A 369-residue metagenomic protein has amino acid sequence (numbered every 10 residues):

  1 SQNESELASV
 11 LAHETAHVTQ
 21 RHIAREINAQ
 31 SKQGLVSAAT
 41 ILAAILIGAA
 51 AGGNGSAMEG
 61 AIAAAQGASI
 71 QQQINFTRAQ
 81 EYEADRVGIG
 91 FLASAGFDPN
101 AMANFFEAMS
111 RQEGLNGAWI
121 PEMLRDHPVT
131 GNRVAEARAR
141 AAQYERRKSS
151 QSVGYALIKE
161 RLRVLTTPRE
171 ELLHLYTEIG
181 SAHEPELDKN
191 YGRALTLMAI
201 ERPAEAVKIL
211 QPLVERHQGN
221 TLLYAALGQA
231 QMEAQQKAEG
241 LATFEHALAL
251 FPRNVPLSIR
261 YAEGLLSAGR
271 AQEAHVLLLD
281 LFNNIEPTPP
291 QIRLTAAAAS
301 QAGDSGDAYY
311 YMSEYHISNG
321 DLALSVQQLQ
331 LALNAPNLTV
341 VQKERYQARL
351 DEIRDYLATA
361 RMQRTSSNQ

Functional and structural regions predicted by a protein language model:
S1-S9, F76-A79: Short pre-active-site segment immediately N-terminal to the catalytic Zn-binding motif
Q2-S5, T15-K32, A50: Catalytic Zn2+-binding segment of zinc metalloproteases
I70-T243, R253, Q272, D321 (+4 more regions): Extracytoplasmic and endomembrane cell-envelope/extracellular-matrix remodeling and assembly machinery
I179, P212-L213, H246-A247, D280-L281 (+3 more regions): Canonical positions in the second alpha-helix
R193, L227, Y261, T295-A298 (+3 more regions): Structural register within alpha-helical repeat arrays
Q301, S318-Q369: Terminal, low-structured helical/coil segments at or just beyond the last alpha-helical repeat
